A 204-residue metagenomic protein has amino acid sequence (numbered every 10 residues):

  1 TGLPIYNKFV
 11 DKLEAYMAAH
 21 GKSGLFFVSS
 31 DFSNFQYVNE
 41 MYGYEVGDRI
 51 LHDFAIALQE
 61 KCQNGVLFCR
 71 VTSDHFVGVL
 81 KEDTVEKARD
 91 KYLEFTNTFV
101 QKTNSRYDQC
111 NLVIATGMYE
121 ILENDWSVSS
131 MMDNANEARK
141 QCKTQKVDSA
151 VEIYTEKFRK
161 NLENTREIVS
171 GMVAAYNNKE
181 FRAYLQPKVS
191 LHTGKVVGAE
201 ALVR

Functional and structural regions predicted by a protein language model:
T1-F26, S33-E60, C69-S73, V77-G78 (+3 more regions): Conserved long alpha-helical elements within nucleotide-processing catalytic cores of c-di-GMP signaling and class III
K8, K12, K157, N164-R204: Active-site core of bacterial EAL-family cyclic-dinucleotide phosphodiesterase domains
A15-A18, T96, K102-T103, E167-A174: Structural alpha-helical segments in enzyme catalytic/regulatory domains
G24, S149, V197-E200: Short beta-strand edge/capping elements of PAS-family sensory modules
S29, T116-M118, L185, V203: Sensory input modules used in signal transduction, predominantly PAS/LOV/GAF but also related non-catalytic regulatory
V66-V71, C110: A short pre-motif secondary-structure segment
V79-A88, R106-Q109, V113-M131, T155-N161 (+1 more regions): Catalytic strand-loop-helix junctions within cyclic-nucleotide turnover domains
M131-T155, G171-R182: Catalytic/regulatory signature loops of cyclic-dinucleotide turnover enzymes and related class III nucleotidyl cyclases
